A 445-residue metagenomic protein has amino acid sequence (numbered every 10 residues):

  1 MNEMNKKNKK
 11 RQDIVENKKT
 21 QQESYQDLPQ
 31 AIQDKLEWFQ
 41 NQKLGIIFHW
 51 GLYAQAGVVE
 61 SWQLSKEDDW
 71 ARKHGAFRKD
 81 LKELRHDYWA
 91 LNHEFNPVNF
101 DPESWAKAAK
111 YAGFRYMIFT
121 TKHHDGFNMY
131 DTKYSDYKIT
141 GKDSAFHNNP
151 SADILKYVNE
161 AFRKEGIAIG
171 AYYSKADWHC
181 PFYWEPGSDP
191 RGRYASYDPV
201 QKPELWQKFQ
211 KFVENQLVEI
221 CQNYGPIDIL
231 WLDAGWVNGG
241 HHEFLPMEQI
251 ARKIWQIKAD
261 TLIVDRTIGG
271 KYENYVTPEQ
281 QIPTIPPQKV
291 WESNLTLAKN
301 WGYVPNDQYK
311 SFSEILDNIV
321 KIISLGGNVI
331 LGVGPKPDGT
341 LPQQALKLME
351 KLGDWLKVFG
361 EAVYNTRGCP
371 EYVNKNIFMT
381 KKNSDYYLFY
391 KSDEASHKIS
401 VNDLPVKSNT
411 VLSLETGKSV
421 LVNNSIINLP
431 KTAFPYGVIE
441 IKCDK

Functional and structural regions predicted by a protein language model:
E3-K445: Mature catalytic domains of secreted/periplasmic carbohydrate-active enzymes
